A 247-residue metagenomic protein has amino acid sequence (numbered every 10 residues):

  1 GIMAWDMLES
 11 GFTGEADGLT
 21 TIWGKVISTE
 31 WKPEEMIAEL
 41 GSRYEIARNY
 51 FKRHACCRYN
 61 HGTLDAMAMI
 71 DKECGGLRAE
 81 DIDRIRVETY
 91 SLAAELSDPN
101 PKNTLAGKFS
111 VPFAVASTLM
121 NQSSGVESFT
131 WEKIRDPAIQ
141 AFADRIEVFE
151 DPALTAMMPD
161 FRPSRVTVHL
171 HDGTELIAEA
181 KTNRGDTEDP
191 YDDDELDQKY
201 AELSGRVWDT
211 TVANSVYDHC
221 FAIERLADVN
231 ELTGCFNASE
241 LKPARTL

Functional and structural regions predicted by a protein language model:
D6-L247: Terminal-appendage/accessory-domain detector
